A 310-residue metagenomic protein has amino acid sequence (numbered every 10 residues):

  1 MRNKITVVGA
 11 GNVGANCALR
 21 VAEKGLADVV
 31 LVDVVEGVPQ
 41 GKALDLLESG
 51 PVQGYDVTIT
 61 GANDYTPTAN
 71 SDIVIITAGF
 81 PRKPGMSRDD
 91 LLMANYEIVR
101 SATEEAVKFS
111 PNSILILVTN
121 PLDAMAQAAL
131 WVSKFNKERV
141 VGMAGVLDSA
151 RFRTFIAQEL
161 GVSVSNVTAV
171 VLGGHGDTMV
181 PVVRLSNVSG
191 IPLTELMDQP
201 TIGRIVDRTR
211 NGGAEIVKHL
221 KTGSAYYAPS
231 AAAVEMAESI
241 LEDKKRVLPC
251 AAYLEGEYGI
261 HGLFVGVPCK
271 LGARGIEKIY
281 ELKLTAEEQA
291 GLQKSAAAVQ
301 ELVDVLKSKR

Functional and structural regions predicted by a protein language model:
A10-G11: Glycine-rich Rossmann-fold phosphate-binding loop(s) that bind the pyrophosphate of adenine dinucleotide cofactors
G14-A15: N-terminal Rossmann-fold NAD(P) dinucleotide-binding loop
E23-D28, K134-K137: Conserved S-adenosyl-L-methionine
V32-D72, Q300-K307: Conserved N-terminal Rossmann-fold NAD(P) cofactor-binding segment
V52-I114: Rossmann-like NAD(P)-binding element
S87-R153: Rossmann-like NAD(P)(H) cofactor-binding subdomain of soluble oxidoreductases
S133-R139, D148-R310: C-terminal substrate-binding/catalytic lobe of Rossmann-fold NAD(P)-dependent dehydrogenases
